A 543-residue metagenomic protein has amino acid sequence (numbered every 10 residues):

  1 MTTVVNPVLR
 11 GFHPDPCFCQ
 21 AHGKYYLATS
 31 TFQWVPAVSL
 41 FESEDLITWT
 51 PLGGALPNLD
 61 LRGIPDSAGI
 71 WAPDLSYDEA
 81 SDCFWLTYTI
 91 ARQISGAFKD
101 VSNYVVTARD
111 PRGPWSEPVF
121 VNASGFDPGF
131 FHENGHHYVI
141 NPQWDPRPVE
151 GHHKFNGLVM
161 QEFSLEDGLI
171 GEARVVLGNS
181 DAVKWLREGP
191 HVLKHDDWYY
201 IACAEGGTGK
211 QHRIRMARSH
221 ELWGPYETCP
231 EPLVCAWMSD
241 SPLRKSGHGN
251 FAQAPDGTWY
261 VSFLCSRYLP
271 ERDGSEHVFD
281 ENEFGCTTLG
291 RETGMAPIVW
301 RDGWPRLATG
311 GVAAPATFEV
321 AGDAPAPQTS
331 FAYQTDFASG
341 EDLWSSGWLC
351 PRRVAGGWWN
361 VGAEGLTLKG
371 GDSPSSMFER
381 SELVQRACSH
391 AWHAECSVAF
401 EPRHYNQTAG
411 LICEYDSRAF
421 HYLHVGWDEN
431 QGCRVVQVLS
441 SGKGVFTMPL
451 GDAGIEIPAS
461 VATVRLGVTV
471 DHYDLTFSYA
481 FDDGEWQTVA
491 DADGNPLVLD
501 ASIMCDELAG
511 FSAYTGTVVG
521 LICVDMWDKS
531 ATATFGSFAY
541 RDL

Functional and structural regions predicted by a protein language model:
M1-L543: Carbohydrate-active catalytic/glycan-binding domains of CAZyme proteins, especially the secreted or lumenal ectodomains
